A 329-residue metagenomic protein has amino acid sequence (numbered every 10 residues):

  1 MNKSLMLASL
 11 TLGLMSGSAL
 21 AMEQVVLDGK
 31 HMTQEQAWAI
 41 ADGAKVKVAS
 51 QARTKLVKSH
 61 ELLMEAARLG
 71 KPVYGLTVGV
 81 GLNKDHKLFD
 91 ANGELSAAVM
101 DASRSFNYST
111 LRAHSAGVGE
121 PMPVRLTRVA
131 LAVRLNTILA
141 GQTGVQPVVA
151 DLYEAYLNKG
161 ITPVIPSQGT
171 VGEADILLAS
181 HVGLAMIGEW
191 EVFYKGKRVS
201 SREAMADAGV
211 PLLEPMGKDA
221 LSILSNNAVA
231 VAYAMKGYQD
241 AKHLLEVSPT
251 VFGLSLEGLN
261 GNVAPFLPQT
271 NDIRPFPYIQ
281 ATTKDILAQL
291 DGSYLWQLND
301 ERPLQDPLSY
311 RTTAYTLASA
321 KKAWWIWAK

Functional and structural regions predicted by a protein language model:
M1-L20: Gram-negative bacterial Sec-dependent N-terminal signal peptides
M22-K329: Conserved, well-structured ligand/cofactor-binding cores
